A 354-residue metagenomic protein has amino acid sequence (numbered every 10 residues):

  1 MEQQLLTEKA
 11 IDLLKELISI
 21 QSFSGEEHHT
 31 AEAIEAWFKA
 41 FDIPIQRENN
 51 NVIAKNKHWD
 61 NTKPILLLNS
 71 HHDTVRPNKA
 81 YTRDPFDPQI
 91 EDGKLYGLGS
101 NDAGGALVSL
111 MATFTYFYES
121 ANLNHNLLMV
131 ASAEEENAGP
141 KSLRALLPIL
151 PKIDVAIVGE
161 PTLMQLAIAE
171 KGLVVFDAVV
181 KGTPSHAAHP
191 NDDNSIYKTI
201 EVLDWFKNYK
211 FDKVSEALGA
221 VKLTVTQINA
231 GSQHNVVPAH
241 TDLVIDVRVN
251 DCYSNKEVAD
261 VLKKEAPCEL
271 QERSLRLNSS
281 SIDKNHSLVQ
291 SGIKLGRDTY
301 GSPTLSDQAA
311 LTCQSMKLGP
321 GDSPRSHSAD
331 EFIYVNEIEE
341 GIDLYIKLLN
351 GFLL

Functional and structural regions predicted by a protein language model:
M1-P77, H240-V244, V258-V261, V335-I346: N-terminal helical capping/dimerization or prosegment-like subdomains of hydrolases acting on amide or phosphate bonds
L5, I168, D177-L354: Metal-dependent amide/peptide-bond hydrolase catalytic core, centered on the "pita-bread" metallohydrolase fold
F23, H71-D73, E134, T162 (+1 more regions): Active-site beta-loop-alpha junctions enriched in small/polar residues
I34, L107-F117, L146, T199-V202 (+2 more regions): Buried hydrophobic packing segments
V52-K55, D92-G97, L270: Generic recognition of long tandem-repeat/solenoid scaffolds
K63-L128: Active-site metal-coordination/substrate-binding segment of hydrolases, especially metallo-dependent peptidases
L66-L68, V130, I157, M316-L318: Hydrophobic/aromatic beta-strand patches that form the interior of the parallel beta-sheet core in alpha/beta enzyme
A103, V108-V175, V179, S215: Acidic/histidine-rich catalytic neighborhood of metal-dependent amide-processing enzymes
